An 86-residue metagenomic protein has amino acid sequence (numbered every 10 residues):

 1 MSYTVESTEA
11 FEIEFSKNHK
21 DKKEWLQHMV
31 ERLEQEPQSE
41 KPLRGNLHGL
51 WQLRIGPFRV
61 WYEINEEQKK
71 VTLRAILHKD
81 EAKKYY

Functional and structural regions predicted by a protein language model:
M1-E6, K17, K23, I55 (+1 more regions): Enriched for short, Lys/Arg-rich terminal
L26: Basic/aromatic-enriched alpha-helical hairpins
V30-L53: A short, surface-exposed loop/turn module that caps and links secondary-structure elements
P37, L47, P57, L77-D80: Short, well-ordered turn and helix-capping elements at secondary-structure junctions
